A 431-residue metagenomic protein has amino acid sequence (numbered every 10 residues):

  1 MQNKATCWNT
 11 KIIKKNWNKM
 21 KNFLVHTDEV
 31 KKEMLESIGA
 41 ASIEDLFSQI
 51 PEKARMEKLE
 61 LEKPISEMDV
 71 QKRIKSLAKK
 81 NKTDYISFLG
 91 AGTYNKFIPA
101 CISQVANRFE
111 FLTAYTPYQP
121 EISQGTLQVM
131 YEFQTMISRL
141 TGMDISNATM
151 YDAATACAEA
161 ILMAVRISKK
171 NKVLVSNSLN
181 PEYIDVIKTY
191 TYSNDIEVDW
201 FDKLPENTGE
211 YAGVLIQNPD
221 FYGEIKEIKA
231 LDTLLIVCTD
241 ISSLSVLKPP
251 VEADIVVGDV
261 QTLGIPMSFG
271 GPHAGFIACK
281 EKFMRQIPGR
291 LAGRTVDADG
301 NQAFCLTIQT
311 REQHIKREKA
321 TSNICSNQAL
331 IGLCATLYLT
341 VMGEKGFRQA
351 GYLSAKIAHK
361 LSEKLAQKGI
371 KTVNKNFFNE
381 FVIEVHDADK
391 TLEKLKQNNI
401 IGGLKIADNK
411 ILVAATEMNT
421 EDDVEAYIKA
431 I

Functional and structural regions predicted by a protein language model:
M20-E44, S48-M56: Compact, charge-rich alpha-helical regulatory domains located at protein termini
M34, T155-D299, A366-I370, I383-V385 (+3 more regions): Conserved PLP-enzyme active-site core in the AAT-like
M56-Y131, I315: N-terminal entrance/gating region of PLP-dependent enzymes' catalytic architecture
E57-E60, K72-K75, Y94-F97, A350-A366 (+3 more regions): Flexible, glycine-rich loop/tail regions that form catalytic "lids" or insertion modules at the edges of active sites
K96-E110, Y115-E206: PLP-dependent aspartate aminotransferase-fold enzymes
L263-K368, V373-K375: Active-site C-terminal subdomain of aminotransferase-like
